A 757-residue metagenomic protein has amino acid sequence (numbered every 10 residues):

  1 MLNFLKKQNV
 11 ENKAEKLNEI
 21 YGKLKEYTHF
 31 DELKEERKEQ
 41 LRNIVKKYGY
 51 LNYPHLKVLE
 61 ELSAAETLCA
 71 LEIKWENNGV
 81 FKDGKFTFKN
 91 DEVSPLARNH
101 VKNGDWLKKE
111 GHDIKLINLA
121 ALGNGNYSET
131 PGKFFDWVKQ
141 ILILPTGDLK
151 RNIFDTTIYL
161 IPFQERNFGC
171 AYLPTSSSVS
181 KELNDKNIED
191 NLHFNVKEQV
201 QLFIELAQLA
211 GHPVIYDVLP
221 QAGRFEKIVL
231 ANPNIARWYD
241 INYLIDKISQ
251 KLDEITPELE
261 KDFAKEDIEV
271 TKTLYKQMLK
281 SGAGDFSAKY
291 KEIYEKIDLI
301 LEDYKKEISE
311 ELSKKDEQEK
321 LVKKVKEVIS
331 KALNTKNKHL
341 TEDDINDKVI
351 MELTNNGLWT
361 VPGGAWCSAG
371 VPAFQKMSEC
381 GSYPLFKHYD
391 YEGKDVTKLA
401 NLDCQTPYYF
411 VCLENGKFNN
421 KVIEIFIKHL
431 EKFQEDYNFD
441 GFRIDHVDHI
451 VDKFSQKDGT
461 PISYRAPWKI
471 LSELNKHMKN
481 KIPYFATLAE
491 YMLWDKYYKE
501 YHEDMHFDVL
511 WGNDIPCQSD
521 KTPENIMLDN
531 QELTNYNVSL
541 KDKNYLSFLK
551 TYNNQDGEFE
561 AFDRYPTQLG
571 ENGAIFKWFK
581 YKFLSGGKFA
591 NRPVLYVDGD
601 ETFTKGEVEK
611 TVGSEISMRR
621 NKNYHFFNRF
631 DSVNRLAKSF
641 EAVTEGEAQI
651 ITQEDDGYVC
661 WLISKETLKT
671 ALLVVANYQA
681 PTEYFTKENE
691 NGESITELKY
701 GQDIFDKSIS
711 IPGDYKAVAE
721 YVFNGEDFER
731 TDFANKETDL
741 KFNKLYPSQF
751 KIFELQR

Functional and structural regions predicted by a protein language model:
L2-P213, Q221, K227-N232, R237-E424 (+1 more regions): N-terminal structural segment of carbohydrate-active enzymes
K115-I117, I158-L160, V214-Y216, F442 (+3 more regions): Hydrophobic faces of well-ordered beta-strands that scaffold small-molecule active sites in alpha/beta enzyme cores
E205, Y216, Q221-Q250, K315 (+2 more regions): Aromatic- and carboxylate-enriched substrate-binding clefts and catalytic-loop regions of carbohydrate-active enzymes
Y294-K296, L301-E302, E310, D403-K496: Active-site neighborhood of glycoside hydrolase catalytic domains
E319-W359, G363, I482-S617, N677-A680 (+1 more regions): Conserved alpha/beta catalytic core and glycan-binding cleft of carbohydrate-active enzymes
G587, K610-T652: Aromatic- and carboxylate-lined catalytic core of secreted/periplasmic carbohydrate-active enzymes
I651-P712: Carbohydrate-binding surface patches
D732-R757: C-terminal beta-strand-rich structural cap/linker in extracellular carbohydrate-active enzymes
